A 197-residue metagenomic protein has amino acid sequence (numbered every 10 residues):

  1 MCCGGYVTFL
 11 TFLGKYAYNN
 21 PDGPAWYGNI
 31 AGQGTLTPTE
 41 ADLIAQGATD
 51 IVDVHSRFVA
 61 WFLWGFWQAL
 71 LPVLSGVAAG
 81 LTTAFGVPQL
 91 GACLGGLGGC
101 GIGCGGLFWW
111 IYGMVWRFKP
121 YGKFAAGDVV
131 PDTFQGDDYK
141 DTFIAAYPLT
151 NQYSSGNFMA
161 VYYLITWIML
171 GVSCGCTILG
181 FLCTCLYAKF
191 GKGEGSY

Functional and structural regions predicted by a protein language model:
M1-Y197: Eukaryotic polytopic
